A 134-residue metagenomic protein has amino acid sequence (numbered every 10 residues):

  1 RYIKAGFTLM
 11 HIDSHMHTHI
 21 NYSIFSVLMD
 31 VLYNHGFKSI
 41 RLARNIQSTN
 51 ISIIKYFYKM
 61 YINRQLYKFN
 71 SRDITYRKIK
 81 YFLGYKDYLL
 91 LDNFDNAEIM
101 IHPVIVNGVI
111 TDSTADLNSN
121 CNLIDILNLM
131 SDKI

Functional and structural regions predicted by a protein language model:
R1-H11, N21-I134: Terminal accessory/targeting
H15-H19: Short, internal active-site loops enriched in acidic
